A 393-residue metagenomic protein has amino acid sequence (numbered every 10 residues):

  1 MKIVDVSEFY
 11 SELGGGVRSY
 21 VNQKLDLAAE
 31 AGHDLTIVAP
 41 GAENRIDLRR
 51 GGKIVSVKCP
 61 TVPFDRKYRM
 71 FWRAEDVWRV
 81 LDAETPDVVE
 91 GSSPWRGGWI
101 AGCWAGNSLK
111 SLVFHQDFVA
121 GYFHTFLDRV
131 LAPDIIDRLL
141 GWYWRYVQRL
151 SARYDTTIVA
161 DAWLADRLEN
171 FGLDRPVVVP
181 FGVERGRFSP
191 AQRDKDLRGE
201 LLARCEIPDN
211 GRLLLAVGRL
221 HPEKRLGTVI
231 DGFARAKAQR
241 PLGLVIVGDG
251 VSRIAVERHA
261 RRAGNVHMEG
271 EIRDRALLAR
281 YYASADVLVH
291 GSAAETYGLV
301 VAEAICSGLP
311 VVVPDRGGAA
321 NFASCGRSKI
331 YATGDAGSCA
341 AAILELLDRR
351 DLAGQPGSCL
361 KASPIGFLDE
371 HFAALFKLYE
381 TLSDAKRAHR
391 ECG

Functional and structural regions predicted by a protein language model:
I136-T156, F171: Membrane-proximal helix-turn-helix segments that form the acceptor-binding/catalytic region of lipid-linked
W163, G182: Carbohydrate-associated surface elements
I254-I272: Nucleotide-activated donor-binding/catalytic signature segment of Leloir-type glycosyltransferases, i.e., the conserved
E271, A279-A285: Short alpha-helical donor nucleotide-sugar binding micro-motif in glycosyltransferases
A293: Aromatic "clamp/platform" in nucleotide-sugar-dependent glycosyltransferases that forms part of the donor/acceptor
P310-V313: Short hydrophobic beta-strand element within catalytic cores of glycosyltransferases and related nucleotide-activated
C325-G337, L344-D351: Conserved acidic donor-binding segment of nucleotide-sugar-dependent glycosyltransferases
D351-K386: A charged, aromatic-enriched C-terminal amphipathic alpha-helix characteristic of glycosyltransferases across folds
